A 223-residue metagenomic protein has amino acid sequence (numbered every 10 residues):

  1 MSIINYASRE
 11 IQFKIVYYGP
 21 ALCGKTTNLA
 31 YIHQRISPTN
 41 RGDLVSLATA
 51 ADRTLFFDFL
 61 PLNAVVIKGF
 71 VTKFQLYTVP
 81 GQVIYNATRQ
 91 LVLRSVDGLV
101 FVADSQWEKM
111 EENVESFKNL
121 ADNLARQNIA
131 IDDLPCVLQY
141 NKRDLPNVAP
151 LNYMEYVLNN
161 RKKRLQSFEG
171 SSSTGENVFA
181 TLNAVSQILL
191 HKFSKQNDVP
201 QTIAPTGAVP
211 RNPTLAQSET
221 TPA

Functional and structural regions predicted by a protein language model:
S2-T49: Conserved G1/Walker A P-loop phosphate-binding module
S8, D52-L55, V65-F70, Q90-S95 (+2 more regions): Conserved catalytic network of the ASCE P-loop NTPase/AAA+ motor domain
L22, Q82-V83, Q106-E108, K142-P146 (+1 more regions): Conserved nucleotide-binding/hydrolysis micro-motifs of P-loop NTPases
L44-I84: Switch I (G2) and immediately adjacent beta-strands of P-loop GTPase domains
Y85-E108: Inter-motif core of Ras-like GTPase G domains
G98, S105-K163: Conserved C-terminal guanine-recognition region of P-loop GTPase G domains, centered on the G4
V137, R143-D198: Canonical P-loop GTPase G-domain recognition
I203-A223: Low-complexity, Pro/Ser/Thr/Gly/Ala-rich intrinsically disordered linkers and tails that serve as
